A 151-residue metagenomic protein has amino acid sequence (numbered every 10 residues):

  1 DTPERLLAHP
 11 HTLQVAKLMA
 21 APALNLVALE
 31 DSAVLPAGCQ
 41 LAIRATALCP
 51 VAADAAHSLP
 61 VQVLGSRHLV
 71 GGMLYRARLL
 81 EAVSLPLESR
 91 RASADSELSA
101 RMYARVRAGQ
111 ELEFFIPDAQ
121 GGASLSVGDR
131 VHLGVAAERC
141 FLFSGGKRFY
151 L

Functional and structural regions predicted by a protein language model:
T2, Q14, P60-Q62: Residues located in well-ordered beta-strands
E4-A8, A16: Short acidic-hydrophobic catalytic motif
T12-L13, P22: Conserved ANL (AMP-binding/adenylate-forming) active-site segment centered on the GW(Y/F)…HTG consensus within
M19: A small-molecule sensor/coupling module
P22-L24, A33-L151: Non-catalytic connector elements of ABC transporters
